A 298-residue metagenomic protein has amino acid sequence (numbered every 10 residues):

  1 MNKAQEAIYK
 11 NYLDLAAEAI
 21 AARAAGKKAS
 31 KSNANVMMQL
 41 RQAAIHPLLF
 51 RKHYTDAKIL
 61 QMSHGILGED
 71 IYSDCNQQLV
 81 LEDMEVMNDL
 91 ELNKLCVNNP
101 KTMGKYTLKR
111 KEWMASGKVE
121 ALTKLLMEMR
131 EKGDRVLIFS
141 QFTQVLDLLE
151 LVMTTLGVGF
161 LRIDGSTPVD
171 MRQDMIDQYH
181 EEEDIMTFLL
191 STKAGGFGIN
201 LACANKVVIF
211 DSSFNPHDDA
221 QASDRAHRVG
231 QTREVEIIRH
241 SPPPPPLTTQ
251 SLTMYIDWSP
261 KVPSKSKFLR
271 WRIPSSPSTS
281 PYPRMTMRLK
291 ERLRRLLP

Functional and structural regions predicted by a protein language model:
M1-V86: Inter-lobe connector of SF1/SF2 helicase motors
E6, F214-S223, H227-P298: A conserved SF2-helicase RecA2
A21, L95-R110, E128: Short glycine/proline-rich turn/loop motifs
A25-V36, A44, M129-E150: Conserved strand-helix element at the start of the C-terminal RecA-like helicase core
T123-M127, G133-L137, D147-F197: Conserved helicase ATPase core of P-loop NTP-dependent helicases/translocases
L156-G159, D184, C203-K206, Q231-E236 (+1 more regions): Short glycine-/polar-rich loops that comprise or flank the Walker A/P-loop and associated switch/sensor motifs
S166, E182, T192-R233, P244-P245: Conserved RecA-like helicase motor core of SF1/SF2 enzymes
